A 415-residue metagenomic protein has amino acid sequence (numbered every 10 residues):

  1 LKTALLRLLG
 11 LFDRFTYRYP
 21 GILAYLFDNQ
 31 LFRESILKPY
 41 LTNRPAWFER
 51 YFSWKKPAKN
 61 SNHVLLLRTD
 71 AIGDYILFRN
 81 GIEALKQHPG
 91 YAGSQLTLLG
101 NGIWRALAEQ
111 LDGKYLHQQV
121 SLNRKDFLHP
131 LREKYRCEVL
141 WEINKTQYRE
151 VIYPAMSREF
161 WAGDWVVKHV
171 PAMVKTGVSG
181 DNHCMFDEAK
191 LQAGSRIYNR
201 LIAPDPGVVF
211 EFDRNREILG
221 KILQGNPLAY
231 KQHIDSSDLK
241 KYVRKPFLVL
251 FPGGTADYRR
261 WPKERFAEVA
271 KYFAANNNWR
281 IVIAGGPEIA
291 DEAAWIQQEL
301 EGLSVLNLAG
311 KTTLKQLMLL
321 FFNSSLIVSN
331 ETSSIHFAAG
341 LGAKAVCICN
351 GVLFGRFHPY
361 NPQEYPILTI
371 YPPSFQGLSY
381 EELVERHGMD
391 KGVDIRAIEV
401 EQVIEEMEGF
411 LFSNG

Functional and structural regions predicted by a protein language model:
L1-G415: Catalytic machinery of carbohydrate-active enzymes, primarily nucleotide-sugar-dependent glycosyltransferases
